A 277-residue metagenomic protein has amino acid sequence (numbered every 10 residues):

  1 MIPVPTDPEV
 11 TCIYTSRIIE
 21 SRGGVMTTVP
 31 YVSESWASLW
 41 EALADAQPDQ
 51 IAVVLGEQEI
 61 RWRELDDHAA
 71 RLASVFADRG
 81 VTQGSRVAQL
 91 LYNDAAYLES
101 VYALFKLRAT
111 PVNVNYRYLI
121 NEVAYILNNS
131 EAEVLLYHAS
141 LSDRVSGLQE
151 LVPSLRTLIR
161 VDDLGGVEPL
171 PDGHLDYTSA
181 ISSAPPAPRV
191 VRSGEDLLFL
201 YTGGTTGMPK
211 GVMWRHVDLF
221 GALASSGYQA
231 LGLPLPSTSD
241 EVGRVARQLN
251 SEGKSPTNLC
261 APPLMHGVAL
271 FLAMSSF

Functional and structural regions predicted by a protein language model:
P3-S33: Flexible, non-catalytic linker and terminal segments flanking ANL/adenylate-forming cores
T6-D7, I13-Y14, D78-R79, A109-S179: Structural core segment of the AMP-binding/adenylate-forming
V29-A52: A short N-terminal helical cap/helix-turn-helix that marks the beginning of AMP-binding/adenylate-forming
V32, D49-D94, L98-Y102, L119-A124: Conserved AMP-binding/adenylate-forming core of the ANL superfamily
S33, S183-Y201, G207-M208, R247-T257: Conserved pre-ATP/AMP-binding loop-to-beta segment of ANL
E57, D143-E195, G203, F220-G221 (+2 more regions): ANL superfamily adenylate-forming
R86, Y92-V112, Y116-I120, N128-V134 (+2 more regions): A short helix-loop-beta submotif of the ANL/AMP-binding
A222-F277: Conserved AMP-binding/adenylation subdomain of ANL enzymes
